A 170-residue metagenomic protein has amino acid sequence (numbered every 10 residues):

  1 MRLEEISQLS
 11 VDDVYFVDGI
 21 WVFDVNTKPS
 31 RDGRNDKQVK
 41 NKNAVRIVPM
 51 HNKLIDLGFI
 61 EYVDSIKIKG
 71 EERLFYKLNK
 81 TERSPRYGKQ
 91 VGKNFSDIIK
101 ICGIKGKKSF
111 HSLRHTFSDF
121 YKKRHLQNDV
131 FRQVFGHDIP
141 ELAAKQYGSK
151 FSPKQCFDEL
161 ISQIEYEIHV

Functional and structural regions predicted by a protein language model:
M1-R2, R46, R114: Short, cationic motifs built from Arg/Lys/His that form the positively charged side of catalytic pockets
E5, Q90, S112-D138: C-terminal catalytic core of tyrosine-transesterase DNA break-rejoin enzymes
Q8, V63-K67, K100-G103, K122-L126 (+3 more regions): Hydrophobic alpha-helix feature that most strongly marks membrane-spanning transmembrane helices and their immediate
Q8-G58: Conserved tyrosine-mediated DNA breakage-rejoining catalytic core shared by Y-recombinases
G19, A44, K69, I104 (+1 more regions): Exposed loop/turn and edge beta-strand positions of beta-sandwich/beta-sheet ligand-binding modules
P49-K105: Active-site/catalytic core of tyrosine-dependent DNA strand-transfer enzymes
M50, F95, S118-Y121, F131 (+1 more regions): Hydrophobic, well-ordered secondary-structure elements that form the walls of internal hydrophobic environments
F135-V170: Catalytic-site neighborhood detector that most strongly recognizes the C-terminal catalytic loop/helix of tyrosine
